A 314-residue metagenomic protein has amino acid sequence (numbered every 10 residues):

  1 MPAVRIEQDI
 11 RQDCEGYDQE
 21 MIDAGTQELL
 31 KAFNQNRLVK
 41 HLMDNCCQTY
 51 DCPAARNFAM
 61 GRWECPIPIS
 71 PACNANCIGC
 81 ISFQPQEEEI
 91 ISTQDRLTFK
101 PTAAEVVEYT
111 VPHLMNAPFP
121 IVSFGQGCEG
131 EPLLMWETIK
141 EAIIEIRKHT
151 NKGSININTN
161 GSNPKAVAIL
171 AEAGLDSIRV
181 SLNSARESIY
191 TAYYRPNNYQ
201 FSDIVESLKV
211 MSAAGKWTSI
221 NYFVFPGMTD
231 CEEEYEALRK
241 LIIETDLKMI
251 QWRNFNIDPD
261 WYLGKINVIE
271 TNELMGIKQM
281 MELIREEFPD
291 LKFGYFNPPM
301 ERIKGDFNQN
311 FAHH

Functional and structural regions predicted by a protein language model:
M1-I67, Q84-E87, I91-S92, F99 (+2 more regions): N-terminal [4Fe-4S]-dependent radical SAM core
M1-K31, E236-H314: Auxiliary Fe-S-binding modules of radical SAM enzymes
I67, I144, E282: Active-site phosphate/pyrophosphate- and oxyanion-stabilizing loops and adjacent acidic/basic residues in soluble
P68, A72-P85: Local cysteine-cluster metal-coordination motifs and their immediate loop/turn environment, predominantly Fe-S cluster
I81-E87, N256-P259: Active-site-proximal loop/short-helix segments that contain or immediately flank catalytic acid/base residue(s)
E87-D95, S123-G130: Active-site-proximal beta-alpha loop/turn segments in soluble metabolic enzymes
I91-T98, A192, L263-T271: Short, flexible/disordered intra-domain loops and linkers
A103-K265: Conserved AdoMet/S-adenosylmethionine-binding subsite of the radical SAM
